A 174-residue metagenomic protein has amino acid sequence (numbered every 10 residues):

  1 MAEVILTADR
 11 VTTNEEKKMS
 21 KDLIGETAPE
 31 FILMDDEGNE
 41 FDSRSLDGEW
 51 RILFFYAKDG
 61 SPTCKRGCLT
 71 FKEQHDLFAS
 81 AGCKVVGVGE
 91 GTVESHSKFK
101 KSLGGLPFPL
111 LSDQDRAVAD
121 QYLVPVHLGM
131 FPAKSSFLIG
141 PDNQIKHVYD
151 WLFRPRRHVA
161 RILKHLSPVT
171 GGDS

Functional and structural regions predicted by a protein language model:
A2-S174: Chalcogenol-based redox active-site neighborhoods
